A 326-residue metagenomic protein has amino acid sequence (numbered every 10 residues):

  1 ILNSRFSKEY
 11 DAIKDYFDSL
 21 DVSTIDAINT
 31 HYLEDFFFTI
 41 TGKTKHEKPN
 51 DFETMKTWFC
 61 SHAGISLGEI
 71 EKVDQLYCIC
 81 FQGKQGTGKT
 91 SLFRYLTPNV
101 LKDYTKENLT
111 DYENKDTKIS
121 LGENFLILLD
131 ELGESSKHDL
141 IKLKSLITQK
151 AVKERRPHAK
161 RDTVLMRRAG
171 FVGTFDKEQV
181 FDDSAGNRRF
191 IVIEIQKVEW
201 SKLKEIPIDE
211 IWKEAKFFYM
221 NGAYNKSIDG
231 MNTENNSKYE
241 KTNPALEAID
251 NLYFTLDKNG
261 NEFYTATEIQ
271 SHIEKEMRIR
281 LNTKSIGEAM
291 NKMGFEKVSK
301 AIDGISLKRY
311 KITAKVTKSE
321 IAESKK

Functional and structural regions predicted by a protein language model:
R5-G122, T267: P-loop NTPase catalytic core of nucleic-acid-dependent motor ATPases
T117-G122, R156-T174: AAA+/SF3 P-loop NTPase mechanochemical coupling elements
E123-F125, R167-G170, A185-I191: Short glycine-/polar-rich loops that comprise or flank the Walker A/P-loop and associated switch/sensor motifs
F125-T148, F181-G186: Conserved AAA+/SF3 P-loop NTPase catalytic/coupling segment centered on the Walker-B
L140-T163: Conserved catalytic/switch belt of AAA+ P-loop NTPases
F181-W200: A short helix-turn-beta junction within AAA+ P-loop NTPase domains corresponding to the substrate/partner-engaging
K204-S237: Long, low-complexity, charged/polar intrinsically disordered regions in eukaryotic proteins
K226-K326: DNA transaction DNA-binding modules
